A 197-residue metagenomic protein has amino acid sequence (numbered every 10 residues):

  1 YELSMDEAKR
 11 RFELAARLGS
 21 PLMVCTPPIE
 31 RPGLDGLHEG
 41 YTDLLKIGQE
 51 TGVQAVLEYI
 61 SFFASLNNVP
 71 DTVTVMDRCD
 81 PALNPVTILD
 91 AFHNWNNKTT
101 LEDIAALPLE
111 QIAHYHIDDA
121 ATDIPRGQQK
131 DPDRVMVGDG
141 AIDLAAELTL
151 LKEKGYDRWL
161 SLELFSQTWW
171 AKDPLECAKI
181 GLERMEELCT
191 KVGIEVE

Functional and structural regions predicted by a protein language model:
Y1-V86, N96, E195: Active-site acidic/histidine proton-transfer and metal-coordination neighborhood in alpha/beta enzyme cores
G19, E50, V69-L89, H93-E197: Histidine-acidic metal/acid-base catalytic patches
